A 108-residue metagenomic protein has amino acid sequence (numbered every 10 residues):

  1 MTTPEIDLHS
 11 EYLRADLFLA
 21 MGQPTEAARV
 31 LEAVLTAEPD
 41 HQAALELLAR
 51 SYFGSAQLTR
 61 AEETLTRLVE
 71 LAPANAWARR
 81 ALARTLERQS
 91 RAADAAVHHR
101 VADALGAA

Functional and structural regions predicted by a protein language model:
M1-S10: TPR-adjacent "capping" and linker segments in tetratricopeptide-repeat scaffold/adaptor proteins
T2-T3, T36, E70: Structural signature of alpha-solenoid helical repeat scaffolds
M21-A33, S55-R67, Q89-V101: Structural signature of tandem alpha-helical TPR/SEL1-like repeats, specifically the intra-repeat loop/turn
